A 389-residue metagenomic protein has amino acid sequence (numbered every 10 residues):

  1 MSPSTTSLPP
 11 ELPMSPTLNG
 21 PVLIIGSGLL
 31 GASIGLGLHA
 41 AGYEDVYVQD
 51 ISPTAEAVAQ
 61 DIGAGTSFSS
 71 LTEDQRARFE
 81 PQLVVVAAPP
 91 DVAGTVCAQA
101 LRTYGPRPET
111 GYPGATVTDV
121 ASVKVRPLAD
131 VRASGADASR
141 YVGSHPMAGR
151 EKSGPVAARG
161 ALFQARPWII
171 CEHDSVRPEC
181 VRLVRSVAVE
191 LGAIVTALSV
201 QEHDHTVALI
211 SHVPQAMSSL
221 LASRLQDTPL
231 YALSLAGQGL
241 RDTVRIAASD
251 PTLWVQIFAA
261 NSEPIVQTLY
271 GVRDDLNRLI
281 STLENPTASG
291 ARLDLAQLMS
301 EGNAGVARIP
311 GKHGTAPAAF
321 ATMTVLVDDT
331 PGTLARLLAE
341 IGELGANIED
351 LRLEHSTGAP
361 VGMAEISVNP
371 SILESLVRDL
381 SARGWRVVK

Functional and structural regions predicted by a protein language model:
S2-F68, Q75-F79, L83: NAD(P)+-binding Rossmann beta1-loop-alpha1 motif at the extreme N-terminus of oxidoreductases
I51-S52, A121, E354: Residues in the short beta-alpha loop(s) of Rossmann-like NAD(P)-binding domains
T72-T116: Rossmann-like NAD(P)-binding element
A100-V156: Rossmann-like NAD(P)(H) cofactor-binding subdomain of soluble oxidoreductases
L162-A248: Internal alpha-helical scaffold of NAD(P)-dependent oxidoreductase catalytic cores
P229-N303: Interdomain hinge/lid region at the active-site interface of Rossmann-like NAD(P)-dependent oxidoreductases
G305-K389: A conserved regulatory-domain signal marking ACT and ACT-like small-molecule sensing domains and adjacent regulatory
